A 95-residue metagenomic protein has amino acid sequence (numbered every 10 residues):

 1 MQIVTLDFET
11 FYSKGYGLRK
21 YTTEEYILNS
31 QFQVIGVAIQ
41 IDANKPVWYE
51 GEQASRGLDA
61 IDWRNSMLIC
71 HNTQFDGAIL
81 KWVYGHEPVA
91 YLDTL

Functional and structural regions predicted by a protein language model:
Q2-T5, T10, G15-Y21, E25-L95: Conserved DEDDh/DEDDy metal-dependent 3′-5′ exonuclease domain
